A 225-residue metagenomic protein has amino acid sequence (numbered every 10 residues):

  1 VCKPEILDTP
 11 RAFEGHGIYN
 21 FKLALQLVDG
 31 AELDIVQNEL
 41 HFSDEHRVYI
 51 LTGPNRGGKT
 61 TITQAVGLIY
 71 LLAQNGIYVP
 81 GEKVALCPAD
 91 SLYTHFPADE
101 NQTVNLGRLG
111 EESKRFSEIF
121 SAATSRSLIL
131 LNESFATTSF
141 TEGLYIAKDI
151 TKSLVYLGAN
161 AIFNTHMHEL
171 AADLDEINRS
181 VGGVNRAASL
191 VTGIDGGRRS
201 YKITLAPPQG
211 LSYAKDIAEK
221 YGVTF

Functional and structural regions predicted by a protein language model:
V1-D8: Pre-NBD coupling/linker segments of ABC/ABC-like ATPases
T9-F225: ATPase nucleotide-binding head domains, primarily ABC-like/P-loop NTPase cores
